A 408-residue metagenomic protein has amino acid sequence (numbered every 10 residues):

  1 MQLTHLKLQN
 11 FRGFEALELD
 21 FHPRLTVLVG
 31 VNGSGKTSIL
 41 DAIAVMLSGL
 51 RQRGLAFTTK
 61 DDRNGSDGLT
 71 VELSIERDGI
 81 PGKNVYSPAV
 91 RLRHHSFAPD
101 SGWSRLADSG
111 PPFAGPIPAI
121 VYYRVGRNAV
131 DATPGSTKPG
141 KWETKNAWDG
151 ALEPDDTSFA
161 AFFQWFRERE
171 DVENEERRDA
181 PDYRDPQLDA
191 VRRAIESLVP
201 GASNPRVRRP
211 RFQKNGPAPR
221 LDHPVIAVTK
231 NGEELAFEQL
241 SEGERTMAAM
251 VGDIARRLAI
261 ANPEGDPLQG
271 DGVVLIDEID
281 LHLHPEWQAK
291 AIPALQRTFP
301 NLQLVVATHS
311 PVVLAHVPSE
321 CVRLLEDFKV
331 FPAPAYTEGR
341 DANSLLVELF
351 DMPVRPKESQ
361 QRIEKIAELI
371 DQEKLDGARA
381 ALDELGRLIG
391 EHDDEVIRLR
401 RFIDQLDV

Functional and structural regions predicted by a protein language model:
M1-A44: Pre-Walker A-like glycine/lysine-rich segment at the N-terminus of P-loop NTPase domains
T4, A119, G272-V273: The start of beta-strands in P-loop NTPase/AAA+ ATPase cores
H22, V29, S38-R105: Conserved P-loop NTP-binding catalytic core
F97-V199, L346, Q361: Coupling/switch segment of ABC-type P-loop NTPase heads
G150-M247, G252-Q269, A378: Extended helical coiled-coil dimerization/tether regions that scaffold and oligomerize large DNA-maintenance assemblies
D277-E278: Walker B catalytic acidic pair
E286-V408: C-terminal lobe/lid and adjacent interdomain/linker elements of RecA-like ASCE P-loop ATPase modules
